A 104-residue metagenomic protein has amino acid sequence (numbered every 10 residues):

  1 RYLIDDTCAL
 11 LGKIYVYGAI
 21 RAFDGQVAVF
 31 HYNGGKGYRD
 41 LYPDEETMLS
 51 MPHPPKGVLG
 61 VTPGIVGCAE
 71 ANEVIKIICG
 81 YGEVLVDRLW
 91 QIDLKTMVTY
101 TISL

Functional and structural regions predicted by a protein language model:
R1-L104: Glycine-rich phosphate/adenylate-binding loop
